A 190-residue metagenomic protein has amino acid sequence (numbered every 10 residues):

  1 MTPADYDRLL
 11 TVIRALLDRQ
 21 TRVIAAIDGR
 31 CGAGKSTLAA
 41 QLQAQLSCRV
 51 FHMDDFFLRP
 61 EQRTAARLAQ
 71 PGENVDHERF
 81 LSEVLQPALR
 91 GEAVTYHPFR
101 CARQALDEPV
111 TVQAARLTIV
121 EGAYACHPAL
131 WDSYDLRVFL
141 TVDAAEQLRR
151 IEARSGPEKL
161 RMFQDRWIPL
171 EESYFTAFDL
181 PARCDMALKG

Functional and structural regions predicted by a protein language model:
M1-A25: Extreme N-terminal, non-catalytic leader segments that precede Walker-type/kinase nucleotide-binding cores
R30: P-loop (Walker A) phosphate-binding loop of NTP-binding proteins
K35: Conserved lysine of the Walker
L38: Hydrophobic positions on the alpha1 helix immediately C-terminal to the Walker A/P-loop
L46-E61: Short beta-strand-centered segment that lines the nucleotide-binding/catalytic pocket of NTP-utilizing
Q62-A105, L117: Conserved nucleotide-sensing/catalytic segment adjacent to the nucleotide-binding pocket in NTP-handling enzymes
Q104-R154: ATP-dependent NMP and nucleoside kinases share a basic, alpha-helical "lid"
A105, P109, H127, D132 (+1 more regions): Small-molecule kinase domains that catalyze NTP-dependent phosphoryl transfer to phosphate-bearing small molecules
